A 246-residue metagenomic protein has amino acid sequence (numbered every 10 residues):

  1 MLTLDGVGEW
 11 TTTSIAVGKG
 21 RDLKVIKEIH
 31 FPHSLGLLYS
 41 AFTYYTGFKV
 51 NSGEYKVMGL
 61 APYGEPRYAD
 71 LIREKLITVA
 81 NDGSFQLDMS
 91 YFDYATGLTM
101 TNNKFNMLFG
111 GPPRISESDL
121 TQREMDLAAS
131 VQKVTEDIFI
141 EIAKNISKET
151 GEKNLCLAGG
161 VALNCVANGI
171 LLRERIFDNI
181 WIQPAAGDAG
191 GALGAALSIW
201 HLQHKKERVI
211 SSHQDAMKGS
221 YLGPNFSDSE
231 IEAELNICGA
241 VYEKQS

Functional and structural regions predicted by a protein language model:
M1-S246: Short acidic/glycine-rich loops and adjacent helix/strand connectors that line catalytic pockets where negatively
